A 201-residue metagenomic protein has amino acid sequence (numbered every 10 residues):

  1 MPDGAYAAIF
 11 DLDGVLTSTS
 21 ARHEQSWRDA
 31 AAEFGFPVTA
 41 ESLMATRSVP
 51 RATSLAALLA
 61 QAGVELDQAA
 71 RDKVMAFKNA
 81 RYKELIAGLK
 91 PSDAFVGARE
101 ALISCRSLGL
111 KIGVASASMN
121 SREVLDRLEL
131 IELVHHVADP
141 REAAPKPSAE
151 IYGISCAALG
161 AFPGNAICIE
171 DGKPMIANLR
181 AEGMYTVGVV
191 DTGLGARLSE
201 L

Functional and structural regions predicted by a protein language model:
M1-Y6, A69, R99, I103-R106 (+1 more regions): Asp-based, Mg2+/Mn2+-dependent phosphohydrolase catalytic module
P2-E100, S104-L108: N-terminal helical cap/lid subdomain that shapes the substrate entry/recognition surface in HAD-like hydrolases
L16, A94, V114, C168-I169: Conserved SAM-binding loop
R28, V64, A76, V114-A115 (+2 more regions): Homeobox/homeodomain signature
K111-G113, Y185: Proline-centered loop/turn at the N-terminus of a beta-strand
